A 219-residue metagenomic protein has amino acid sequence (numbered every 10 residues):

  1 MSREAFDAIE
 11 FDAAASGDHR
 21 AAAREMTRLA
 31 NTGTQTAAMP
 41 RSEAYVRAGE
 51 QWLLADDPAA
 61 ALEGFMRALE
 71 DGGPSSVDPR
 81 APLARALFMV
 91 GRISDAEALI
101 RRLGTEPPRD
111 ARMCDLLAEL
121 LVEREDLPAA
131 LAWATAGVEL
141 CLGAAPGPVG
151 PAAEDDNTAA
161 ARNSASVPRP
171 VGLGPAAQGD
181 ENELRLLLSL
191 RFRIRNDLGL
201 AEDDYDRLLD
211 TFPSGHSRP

Functional and structural regions predicted by a protein language model:
M1-D56, T158, E202-P219: N-terminal alpha-helical interaction modules that lie
D12, E25-T32, D71, L99 (+3 more regions): Residue position in alpha-helical solenoids
D12, Q51, A86, E119-L120 (+1 more regions): Residue-level signature for tetratricopeptide repeat
H19-A22, P58, I93, L127: TPR-repeat structural position
S42-L116: Alpha-helical adaptor scaffolds
G73-D78, P107-D115, E139-L186: Boundary/linker segments of alpha-helical solenoid repeat arrays
T105-P108, V122-P146: TPR/TPR-like (Sel1-like) alpha-helical repeat modules
